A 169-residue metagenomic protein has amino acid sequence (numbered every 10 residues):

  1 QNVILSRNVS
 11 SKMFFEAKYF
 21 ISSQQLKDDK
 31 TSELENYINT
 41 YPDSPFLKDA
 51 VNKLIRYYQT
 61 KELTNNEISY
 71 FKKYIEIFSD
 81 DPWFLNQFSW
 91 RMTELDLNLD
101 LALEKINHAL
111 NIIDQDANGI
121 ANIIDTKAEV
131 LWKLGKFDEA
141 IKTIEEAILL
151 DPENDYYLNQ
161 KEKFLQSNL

Functional and structural regions predicted by a protein language model:
V3-I4, Y37-T40, Y74, A109 (+1 more regions): Canonical positions in the second alpha-helix
V3-K12, T40-L47, I77-S79, D114-N118 (+1 more regions): Short solvent-exposed coil/turn linkers within tandem alpha-helical repeat scaffolds
A17-Q24, K48-K61, S69-V130: Alpha-helical adaptor scaffolds
T60, E94-L95, K133, K163-L169: Register position in tetratricopeptide repeats
E76, H108, F137-D155, E162: TPR/TPR-like (Sel1-like) alpha-helical repeat modules
